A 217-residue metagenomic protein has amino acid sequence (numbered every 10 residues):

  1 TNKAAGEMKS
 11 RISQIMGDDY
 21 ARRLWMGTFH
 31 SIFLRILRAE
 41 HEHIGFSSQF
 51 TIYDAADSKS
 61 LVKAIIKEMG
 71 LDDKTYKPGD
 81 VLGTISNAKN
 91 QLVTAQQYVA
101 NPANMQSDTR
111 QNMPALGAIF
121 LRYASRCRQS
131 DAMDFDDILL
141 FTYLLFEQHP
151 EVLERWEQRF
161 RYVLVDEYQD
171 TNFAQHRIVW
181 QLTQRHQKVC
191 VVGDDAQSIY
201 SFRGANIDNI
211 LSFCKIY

Functional and structural regions predicted by a protein language model:
T1, T28, V62, I85 (+3 more regions): Residue-level signature of catalytic and energy-coupling elements of molecular machines, predominantly ATP/GTP-dependent
T1-S48, I52-Y53, S130, E154 (+2 more regions): P-loop NTPase Walker
A4-A5, D54, S107-S212: Conserved helicase NTPase motor core
A21-R23, E42-D137: ATP-hydrolysis module of ASCE/P-loop NTPase motor domains, specifically the Walker B Asp-Glu catalytic pair
I32, V81-A88, N101, F141-T142 (+2 more regions): Short acidic/histidine-centered micro-motifs embedded in hydrophobic/aromatic stretches that mark compact functional
F213-Y217: A short helix-turn-beta junction within AAA+ P-loop NTPase domains corresponding to the substrate/partner-engaging
